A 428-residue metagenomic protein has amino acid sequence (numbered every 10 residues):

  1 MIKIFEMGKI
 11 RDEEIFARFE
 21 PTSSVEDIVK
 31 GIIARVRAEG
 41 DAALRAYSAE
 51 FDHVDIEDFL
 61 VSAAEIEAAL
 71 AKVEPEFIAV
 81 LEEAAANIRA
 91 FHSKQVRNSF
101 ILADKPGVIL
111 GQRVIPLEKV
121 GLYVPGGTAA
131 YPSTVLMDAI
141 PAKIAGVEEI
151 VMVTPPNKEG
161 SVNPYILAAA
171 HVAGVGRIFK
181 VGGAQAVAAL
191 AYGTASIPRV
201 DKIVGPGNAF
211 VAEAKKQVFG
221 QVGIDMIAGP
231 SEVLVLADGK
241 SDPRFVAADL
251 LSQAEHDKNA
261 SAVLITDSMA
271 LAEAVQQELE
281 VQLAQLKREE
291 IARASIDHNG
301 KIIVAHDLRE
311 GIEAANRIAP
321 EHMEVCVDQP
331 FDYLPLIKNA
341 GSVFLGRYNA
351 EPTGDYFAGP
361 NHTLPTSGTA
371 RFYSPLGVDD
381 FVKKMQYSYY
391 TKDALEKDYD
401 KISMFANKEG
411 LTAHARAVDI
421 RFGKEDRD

Functional and structural regions predicted by a protein language model:
M1-E118: N-terminal Rossmann-like NAD(P)+-binding subdomain of aldehyde/semialdehyde dehydrogenases
I2-G8, R177-G182, I302-D307: Short acidic-hydrophobic, aromatic-tinged amphipathic segments that line or gate anion-handling sites
R97-L102, G223, A260-I265, Q285-I296 (+3 more regions): Flexible, glycine/charged-enriched surface loops at secondary-structure junctions
L102-A168: Conserved small-residue-rich beta-alpha loop and adjacent elements that most often cradle the phosphate/pyrophosphate
G174-F245, D249-S252, H256-S261: Conserved NAD(P)+-binding/catalytic subdomain of aldehyde/semialdehyde dehydrogenases
M226-H298, I302: A conserved active-site cap/scaffold subdomain adjacent to cofactor or substrate pockets
N316-D428: C-terminal core of ALDH-fold dehydrogenases
